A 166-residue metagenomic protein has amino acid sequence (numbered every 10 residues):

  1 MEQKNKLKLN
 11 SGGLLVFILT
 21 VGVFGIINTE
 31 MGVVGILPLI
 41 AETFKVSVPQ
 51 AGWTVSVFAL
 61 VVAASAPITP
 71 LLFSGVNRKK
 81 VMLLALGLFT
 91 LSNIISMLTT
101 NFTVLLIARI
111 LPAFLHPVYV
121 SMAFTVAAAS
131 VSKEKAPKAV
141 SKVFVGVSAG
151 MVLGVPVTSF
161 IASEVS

Functional and structural regions predicted by a protein language model:
L15-V48, A66-T69: Extracytoplasmic
I27, M31, A113-S121, V152: Small-residue-rich segments within alpha-helical transmembrane domains of MFS-like 12-TM solute carriers
M31, A59-P67, M151-V152: Residue-level signature of mid-helix packing/kink "hotspots" within the transmembrane helices of 12-pass Major
K45, N77, L98-V104, L115: Helix-breaking motifs and short loop linkers at transmembrane-helix boundaries and internal kinks in secondary membrane
A64-T100: Conserved MFS/SLC helix-loop-helix module at the cytosolic interface between two early adjacent transmembrane helices
S92-I95, T103-L111: Paired small-residue
V104, K142-S166: Helix-loop-helix hairpin linking two adjacent transmembrane segments in secondary transporters
A108-G146: Cytoplasmic helix-loop-helix junction between adjacent transmembrane helices in 12-TM secondary transporters
